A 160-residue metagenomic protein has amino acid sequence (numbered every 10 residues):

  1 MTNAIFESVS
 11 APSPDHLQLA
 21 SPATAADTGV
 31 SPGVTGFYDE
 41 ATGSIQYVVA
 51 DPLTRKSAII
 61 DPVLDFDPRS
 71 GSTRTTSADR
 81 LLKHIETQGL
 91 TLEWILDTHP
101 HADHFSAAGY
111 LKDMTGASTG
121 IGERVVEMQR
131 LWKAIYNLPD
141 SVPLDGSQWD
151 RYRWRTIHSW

Functional and structural regions predicted by a protein language model:
M1-P32: Eukaryotic N-terminal low-complexity, Ser/Thr- and Lys/Arg-rich leader segments that predominantly function as
S13, S159-W160: Intrinsically disordered Ser/Thr phosphorylation hotspots
L19-S21, S31-V34, K133-I135, S141: Short secondary-structure boundary micro-motifs
A25-A26, T35-F37, V49, S147-H158: Short acidic-hydrophobic surface loop/beta-edge motif
D27-Q88: Conserved beta-strand hairpin/beta-sheet module of binuclear metal-dependent hydrolase folds, prominently
L64-H158: Active-site HxH/HxHxD metal-binding segment of metal-dependent hydrolases
